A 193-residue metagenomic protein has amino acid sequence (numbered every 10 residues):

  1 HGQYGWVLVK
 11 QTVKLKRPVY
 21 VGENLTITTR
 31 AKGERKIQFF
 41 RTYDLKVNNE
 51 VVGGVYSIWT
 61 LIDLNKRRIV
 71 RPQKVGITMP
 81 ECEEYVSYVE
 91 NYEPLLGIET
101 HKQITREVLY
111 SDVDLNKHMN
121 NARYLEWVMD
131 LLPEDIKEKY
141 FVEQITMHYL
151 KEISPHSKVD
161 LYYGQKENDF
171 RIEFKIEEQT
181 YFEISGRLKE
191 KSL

Functional and structural regions predicted by a protein language model:
H1-L8, Y56, D63-F141: Hot-dog-fold acyl-thioester-processing enzymes
Q3-P18, Y140-E152: Small beta-barrel nucleic-acid-binding modules, principally OB-folds
K14-L15, Y20-L95, I153-H156, G164-L193: HotDog/MaoC-like acyl-thioester-processing domains
R106-L193: Acidic/His-leaning functional-site neighborhoods
